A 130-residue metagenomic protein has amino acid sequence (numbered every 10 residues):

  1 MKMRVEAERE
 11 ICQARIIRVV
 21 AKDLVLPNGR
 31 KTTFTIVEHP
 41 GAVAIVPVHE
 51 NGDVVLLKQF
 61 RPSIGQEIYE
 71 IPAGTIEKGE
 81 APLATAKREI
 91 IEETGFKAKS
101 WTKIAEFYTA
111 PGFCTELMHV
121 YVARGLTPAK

Functional and structural regions predicted by a protein language model:
M1-C12: Extended interaction-bearing regions that mediate binding to partners or small molecules
K2, F34-R88, A105, L126-K130: Conserved Nudix-box catalytic region and its N-terminal flanking loop in Nudix hydrolases and closely related
R4, K97-I104: A short coil-to-beta-strand element that immediately follows conserved catalytic motifs
E10-A14, P62, F107-M118: Acidic pyrophosphate-coordinating catalytic loop
I11-A44, E50-N51: Acidic, metal-coordinating catalytic segment for phosphate/diphosphate chemistry, firing primarily on the Nudix
V20, L24-N28, A110-K130: Active-site-adjacent beta-strand/loop module that shapes the phosphate/pyrophosphate-binding cleft
D53-V54, W101, M118-H119: Conserved active-site beta-strand-loop modules that form the wall/rim of enzyme catalytic pockets and either contain
E80-A84, E93-S100: Beta-rich strand-turn-strand
